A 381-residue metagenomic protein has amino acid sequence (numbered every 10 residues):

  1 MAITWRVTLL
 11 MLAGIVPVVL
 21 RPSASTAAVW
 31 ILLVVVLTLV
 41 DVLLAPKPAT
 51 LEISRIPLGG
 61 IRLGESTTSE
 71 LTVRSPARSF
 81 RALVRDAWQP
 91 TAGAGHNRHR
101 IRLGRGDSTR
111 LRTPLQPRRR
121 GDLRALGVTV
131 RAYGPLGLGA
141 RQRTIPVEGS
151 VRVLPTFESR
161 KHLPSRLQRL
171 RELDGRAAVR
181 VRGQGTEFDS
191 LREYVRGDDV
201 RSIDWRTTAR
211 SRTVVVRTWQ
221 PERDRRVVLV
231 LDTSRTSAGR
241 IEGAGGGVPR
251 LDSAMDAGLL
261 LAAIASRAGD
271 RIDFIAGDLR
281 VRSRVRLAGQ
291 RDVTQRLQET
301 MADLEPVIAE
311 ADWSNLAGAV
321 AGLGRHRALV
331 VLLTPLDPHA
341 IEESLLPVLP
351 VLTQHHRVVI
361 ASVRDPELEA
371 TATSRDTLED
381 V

Functional and structural regions predicted by a protein language model:
M1-S54: Extracellular/lumenal glycan-associated context and N-glycosylation machinery
L33-R291, R327-L333, P347-V351: An amphipathic, basic-hydrophobic helix/alpha-beta surface used to engage anionic, phosphate-rich ligands or surfaces
T236-S237, D337-I341, E367: Short acidic, S/G/P-rich loop/turn micro-motifs used as interaction or catalytic elements
R280-V281, V363-L368: Short beta-alpha junction loops
S283-D312: Short, charged loop segments at secondary-structure junctions
R284-L287, E342-S344, A370-T373: Short, well-ordered secondary-structure micro-motifs
D292-A302, E367-V381: Acidic, Ser/Thr-rich peripheral helices and adjacent loops at domain boundaries
A311-S362: Exposed acidic/Ser/Thr-rich ligand/metal-binding surfaces
